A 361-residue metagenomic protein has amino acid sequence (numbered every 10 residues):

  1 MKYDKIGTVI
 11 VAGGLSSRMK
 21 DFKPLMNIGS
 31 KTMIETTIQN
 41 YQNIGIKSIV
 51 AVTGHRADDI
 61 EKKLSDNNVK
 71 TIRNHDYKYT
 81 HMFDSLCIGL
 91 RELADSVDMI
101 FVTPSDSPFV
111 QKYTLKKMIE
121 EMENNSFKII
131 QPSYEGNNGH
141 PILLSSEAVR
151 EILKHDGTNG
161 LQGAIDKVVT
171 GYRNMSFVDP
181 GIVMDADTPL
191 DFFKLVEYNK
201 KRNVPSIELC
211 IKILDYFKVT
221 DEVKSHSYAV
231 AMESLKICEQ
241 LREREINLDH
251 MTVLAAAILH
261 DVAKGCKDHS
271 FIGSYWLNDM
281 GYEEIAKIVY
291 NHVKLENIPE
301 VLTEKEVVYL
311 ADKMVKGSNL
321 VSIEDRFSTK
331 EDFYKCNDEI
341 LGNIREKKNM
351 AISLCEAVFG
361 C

Functional and structural regions predicted by a protein language model:
M1, E35-M99: Conserved N-terminal catalytic core of the sugar/cofactor nucleotidyltransferase
M1-D21: N-terminal nucleotide-binding beta1-loop-alpha1 segment
K2-D4, D156-E208: Conserved alpha/beta core of the MobA/IspD/sugar-nucleotide pyrophosphorylase nucleotidyltransferase superfamily
P24-I38: Short catalytic helix/loop segments, enriched in acidic residues and glycine and frequently bearing histidine
K78-E151: Conserved beta-loop-beta/alpha segment of the NTase-like Rossmann-fold superfamily that binds/positions NTPs
I182-D185, E197, N337-C361: Charged phosphate-binding loop/patch that engages nucleotide di/tri-phosphates or the phosphate backbone of nucleic
K194-H269, D279, N319: Acidic/His-rich, divalent-metal-binding segments that scaffold phosphate/diphosphate chemistry
R242-Y334: Divalent metal-dependent catalytic cores for phosphoryl transfer on phosphate-bearing substrates
